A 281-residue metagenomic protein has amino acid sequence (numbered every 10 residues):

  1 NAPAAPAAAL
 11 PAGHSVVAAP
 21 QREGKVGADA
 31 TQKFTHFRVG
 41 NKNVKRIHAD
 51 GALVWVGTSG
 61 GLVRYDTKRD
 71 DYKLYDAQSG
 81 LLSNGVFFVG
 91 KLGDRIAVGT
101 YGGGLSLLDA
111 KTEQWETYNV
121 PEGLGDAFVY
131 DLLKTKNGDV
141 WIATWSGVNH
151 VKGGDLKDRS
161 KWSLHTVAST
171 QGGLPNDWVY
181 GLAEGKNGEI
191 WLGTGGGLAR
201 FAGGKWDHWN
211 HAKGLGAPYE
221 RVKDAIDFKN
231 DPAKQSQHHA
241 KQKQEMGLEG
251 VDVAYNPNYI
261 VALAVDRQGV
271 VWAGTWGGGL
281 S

Functional and structural regions predicted by a protein language model:
N1-S281: Carboxylate-rich, polar loop motifs that coordinate divalent cations or form catalytic acidic clusters
